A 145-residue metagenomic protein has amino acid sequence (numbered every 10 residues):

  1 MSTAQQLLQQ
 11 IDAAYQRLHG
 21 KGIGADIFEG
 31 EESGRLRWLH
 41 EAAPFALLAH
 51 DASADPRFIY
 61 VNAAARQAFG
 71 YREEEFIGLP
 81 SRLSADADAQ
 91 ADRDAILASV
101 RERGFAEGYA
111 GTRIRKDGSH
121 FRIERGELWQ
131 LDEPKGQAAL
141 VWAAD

Functional and structural regions predicted by a protein language model:
L7-L8, R17: Interdomain regulatory linker/hinge segments that flank or connect interaction modules in polarity/junction/synaptic
A14, L18, S99: Residues that form generic nucleotide/phosphate-binding pockets
R17-F28, L39-A43: PAS/LOV and related PAS-like sensory modules
E31-S33: Active-site-adjacent structural elements in folded domains
R35-D145: Sensory/regulatory domains in signal-transduction proteins
